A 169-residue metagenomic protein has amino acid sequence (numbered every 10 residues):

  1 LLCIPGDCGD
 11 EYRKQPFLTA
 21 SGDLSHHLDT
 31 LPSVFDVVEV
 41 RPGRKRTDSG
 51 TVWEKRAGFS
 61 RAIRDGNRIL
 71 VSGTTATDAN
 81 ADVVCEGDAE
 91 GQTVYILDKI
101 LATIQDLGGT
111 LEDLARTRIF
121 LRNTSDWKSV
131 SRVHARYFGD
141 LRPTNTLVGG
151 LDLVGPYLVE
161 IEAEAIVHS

Functional and structural regions predicted by a protein language model:
L1-G22: Extreme N-terminal basic, low-complexity initiation segments that serve as generic localization/processing leaders
A20, S25-D98, A102-A115, L121-S169: N-terminal presequence-like segments and the immediate start of the first folded domain
